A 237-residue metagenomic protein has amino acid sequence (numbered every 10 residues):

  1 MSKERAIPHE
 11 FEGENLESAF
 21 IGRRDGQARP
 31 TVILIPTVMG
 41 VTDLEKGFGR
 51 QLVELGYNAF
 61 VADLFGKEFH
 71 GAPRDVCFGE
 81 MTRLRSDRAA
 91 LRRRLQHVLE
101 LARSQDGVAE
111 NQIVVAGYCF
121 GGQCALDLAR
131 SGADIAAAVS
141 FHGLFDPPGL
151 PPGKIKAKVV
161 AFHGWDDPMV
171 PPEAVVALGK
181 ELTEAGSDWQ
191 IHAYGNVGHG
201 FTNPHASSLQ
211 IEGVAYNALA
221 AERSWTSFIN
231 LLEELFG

Functional and structural regions predicted by a protein language model:
M1-G237: N-terminal cap/leader regions of alpha/beta-hydrolase-fold enzymes, predominantly small-molecule hydrolases
